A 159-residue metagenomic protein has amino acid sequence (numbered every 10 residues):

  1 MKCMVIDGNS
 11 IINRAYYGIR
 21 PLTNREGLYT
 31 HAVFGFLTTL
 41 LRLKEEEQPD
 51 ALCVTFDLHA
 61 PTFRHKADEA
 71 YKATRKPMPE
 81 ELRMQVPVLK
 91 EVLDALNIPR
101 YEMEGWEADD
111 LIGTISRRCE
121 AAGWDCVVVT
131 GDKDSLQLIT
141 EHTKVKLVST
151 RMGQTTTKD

Functional and structural regions predicted by a protein language model:
M1-V129, K133-Q154: Noncatalytic, basic helical substrate-engagement surface that gates or grips nucleic-acid strands
T155-D159: Short, intrinsically disordered, charge-balanced linker/junction segments flanking boundaries in proteins
